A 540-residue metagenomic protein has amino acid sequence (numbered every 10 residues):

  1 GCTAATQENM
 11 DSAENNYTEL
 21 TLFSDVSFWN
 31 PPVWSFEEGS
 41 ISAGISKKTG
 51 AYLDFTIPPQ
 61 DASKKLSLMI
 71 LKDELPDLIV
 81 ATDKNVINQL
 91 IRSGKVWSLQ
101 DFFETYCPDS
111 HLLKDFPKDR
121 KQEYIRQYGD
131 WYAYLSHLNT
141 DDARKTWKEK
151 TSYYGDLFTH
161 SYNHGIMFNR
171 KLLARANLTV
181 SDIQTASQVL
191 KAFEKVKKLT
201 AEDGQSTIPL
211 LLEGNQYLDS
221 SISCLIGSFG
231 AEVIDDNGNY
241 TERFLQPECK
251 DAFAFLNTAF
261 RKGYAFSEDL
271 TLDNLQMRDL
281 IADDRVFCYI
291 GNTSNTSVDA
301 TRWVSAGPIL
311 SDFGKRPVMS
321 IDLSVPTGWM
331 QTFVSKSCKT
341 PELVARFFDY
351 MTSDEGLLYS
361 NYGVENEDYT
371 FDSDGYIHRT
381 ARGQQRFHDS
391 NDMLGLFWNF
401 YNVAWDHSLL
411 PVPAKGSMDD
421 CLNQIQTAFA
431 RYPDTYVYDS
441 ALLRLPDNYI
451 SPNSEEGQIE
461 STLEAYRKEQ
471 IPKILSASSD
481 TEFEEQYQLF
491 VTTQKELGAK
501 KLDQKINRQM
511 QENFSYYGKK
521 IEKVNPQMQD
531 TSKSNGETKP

Functional and structural regions predicted by a protein language model:
G1-M167, L172-T185, S220-C224, T241-E242 (+1 more regions): Conserved N-terminal structural module of periplasmic/extracytoplasmic solute-binding proteins
N16-L20, T49-L53, D73-D77, G94-W97 (+6 more regions): Loop/turn elements at helix/coil->beta-strand transitions in domains of secreted/extracellular proteins
F36, S40, D61, N85 (+15 more regions): Generic recognition of stable, solvent-exposed alpha-helical segments in well-folded globular domains
G39-I57, L172-N177, R243-D269, D312-G314 (+2 more regions): Extracytoplasmic/periplasmic ligand-capture domains
S98-Q127, A192-K197, G204-G238, I281 (+2 more regions): Carboxylate/His-rich catalytic cores and anion/metal-binding grooves
Q100-E104, G129-D130, L135-Y217, D235-Q276 (+4 more regions): Helix-loop-helix "hinge/cap" segment bordering the ligand-binding cleft or interdomain interface
E213-D235, N257-L409: Extracytoplasmic/periplasmic substrate-binding proteins
E355-S478, E522: Conserved small-residue motifs centered on glycine
